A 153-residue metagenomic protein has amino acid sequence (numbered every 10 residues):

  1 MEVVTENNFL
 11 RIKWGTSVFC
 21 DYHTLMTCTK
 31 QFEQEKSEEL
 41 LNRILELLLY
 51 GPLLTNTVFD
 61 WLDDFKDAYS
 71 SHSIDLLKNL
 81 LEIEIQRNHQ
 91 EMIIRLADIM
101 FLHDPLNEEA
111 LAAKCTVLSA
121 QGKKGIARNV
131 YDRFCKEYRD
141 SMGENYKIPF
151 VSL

Functional and structural regions predicted by a protein language model:
E2-L153: Intrinsically disordered, charged and Pro/Gly-enriched terminal/linker segments that flank large helical-solenoid
